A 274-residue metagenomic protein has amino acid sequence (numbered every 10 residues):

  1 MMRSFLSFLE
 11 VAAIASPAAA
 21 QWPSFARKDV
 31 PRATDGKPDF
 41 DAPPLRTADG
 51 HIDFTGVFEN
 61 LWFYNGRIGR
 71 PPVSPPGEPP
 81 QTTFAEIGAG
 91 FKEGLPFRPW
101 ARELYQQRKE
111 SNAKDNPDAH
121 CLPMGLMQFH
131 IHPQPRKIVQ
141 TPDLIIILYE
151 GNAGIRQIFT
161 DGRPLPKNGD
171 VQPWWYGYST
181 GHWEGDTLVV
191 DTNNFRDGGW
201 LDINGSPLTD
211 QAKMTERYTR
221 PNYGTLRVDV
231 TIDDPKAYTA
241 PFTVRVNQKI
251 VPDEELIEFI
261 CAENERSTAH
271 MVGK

Functional and structural regions predicted by a protein language model:
M1-F5: Positively charged n-region of N-terminal signal peptides that target proteins for export
S7-F8, A18: Cleavable N-terminal signal peptides
A19-K274: PEST-like low-complexity, intrinsically disordered acidic/proline/serine-rich tracts that flank trafficking/processing
